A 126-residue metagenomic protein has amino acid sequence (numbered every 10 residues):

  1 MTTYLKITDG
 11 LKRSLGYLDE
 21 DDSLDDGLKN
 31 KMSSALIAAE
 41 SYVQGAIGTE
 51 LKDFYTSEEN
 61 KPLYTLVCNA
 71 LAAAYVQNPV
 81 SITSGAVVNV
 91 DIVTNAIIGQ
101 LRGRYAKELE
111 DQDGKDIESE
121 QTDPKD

Functional and structural regions predicted by a protein language model:
M1-N60, R104-D126: Conserved short "hinge" loops at termini or chain/domain junctions
T56-D126: Short loop/turn elements at secondary-structure junctions
